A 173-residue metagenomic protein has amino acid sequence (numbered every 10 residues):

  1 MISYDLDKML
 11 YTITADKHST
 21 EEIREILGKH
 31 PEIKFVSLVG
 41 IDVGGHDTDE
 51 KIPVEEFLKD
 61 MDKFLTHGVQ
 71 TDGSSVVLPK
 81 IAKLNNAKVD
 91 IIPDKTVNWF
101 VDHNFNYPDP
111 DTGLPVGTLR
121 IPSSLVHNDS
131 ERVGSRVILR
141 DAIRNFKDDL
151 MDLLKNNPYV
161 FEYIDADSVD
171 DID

Functional and structural regions predicted by a protein language model:
M1-D173: ATP/Mg2+-dependent ligation/transfer catalytic cores
